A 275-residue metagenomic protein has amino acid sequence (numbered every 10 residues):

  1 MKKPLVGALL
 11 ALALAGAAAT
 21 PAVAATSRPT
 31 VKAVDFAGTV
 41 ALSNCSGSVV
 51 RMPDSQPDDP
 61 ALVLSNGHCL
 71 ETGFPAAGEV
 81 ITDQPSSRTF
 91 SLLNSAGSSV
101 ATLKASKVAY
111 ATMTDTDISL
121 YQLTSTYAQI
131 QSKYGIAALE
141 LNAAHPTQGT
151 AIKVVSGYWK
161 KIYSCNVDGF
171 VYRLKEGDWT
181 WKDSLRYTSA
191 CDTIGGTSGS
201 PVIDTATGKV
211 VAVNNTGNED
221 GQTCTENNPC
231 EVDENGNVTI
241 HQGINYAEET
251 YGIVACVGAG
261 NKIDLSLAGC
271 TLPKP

Functional and structural regions predicted by a protein language model:
M1-A24: Secretory targeting and sorting signals
A25-A37, A41, R51-S55, E71 (+1 more regions): Conserved catalytic-core segment of clan PA serine endopeptidases
V34-C45, Q129-I136, K161-V254: Active-site region of chymotrypsin-like
D35-N66, G199: A conserved glycine-rich beta-strand in the N-terminal activation segment of trypsin-fold
L42-N44, D58-P60, L64, P85-S87 (+3 more regions): Extracytoplasmic
P53-P60, A96-S98, K175-W181: Short, solvent-exposed loop/turn segments that connect beta-strands within catalytic domains and beta-strand-rich
L70-G73, N218-D220: Short glycine/acidic-enriched loop and turn motifs that connect beta-strands
A138-C165: Short glycine/Trp-rich loop-beta-loop segment that forms part of the substrate-binding cleft
